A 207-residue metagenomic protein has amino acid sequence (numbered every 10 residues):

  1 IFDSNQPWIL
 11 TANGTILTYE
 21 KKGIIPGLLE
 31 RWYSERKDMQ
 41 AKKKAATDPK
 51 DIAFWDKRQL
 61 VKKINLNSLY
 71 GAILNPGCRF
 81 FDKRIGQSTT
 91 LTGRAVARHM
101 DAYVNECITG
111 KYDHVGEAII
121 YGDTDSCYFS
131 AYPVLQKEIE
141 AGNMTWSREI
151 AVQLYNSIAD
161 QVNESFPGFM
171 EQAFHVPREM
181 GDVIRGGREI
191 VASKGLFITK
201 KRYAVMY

Functional and structural regions predicted by a protein language model:
I1-Y207: Conserved acidic
